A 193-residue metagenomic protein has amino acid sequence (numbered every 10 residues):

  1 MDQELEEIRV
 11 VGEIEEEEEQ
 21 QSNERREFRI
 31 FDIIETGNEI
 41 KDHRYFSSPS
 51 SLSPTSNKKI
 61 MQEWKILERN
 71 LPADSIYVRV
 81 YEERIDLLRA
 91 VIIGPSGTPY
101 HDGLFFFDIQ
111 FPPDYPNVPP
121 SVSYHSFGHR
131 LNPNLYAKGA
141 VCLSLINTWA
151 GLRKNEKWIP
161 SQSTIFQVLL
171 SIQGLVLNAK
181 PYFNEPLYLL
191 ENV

Functional and structural regions predicted by a protein language model:
M1-D102, D114-V193: UBC/E2-like fold recognition across ubiquitin and ubiquitin-like conjugation systems, capturing catalytically active
